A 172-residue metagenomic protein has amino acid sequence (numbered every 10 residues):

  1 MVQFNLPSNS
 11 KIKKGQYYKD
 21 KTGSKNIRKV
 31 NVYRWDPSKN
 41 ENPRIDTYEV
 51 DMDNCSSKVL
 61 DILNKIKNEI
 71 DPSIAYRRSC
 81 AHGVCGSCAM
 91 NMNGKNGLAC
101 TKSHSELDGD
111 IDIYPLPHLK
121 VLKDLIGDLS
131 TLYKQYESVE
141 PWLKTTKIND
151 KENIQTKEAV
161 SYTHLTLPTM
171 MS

Functional and structural regions predicted by a protein language model:
M1-S73, S105-V160: Iron-sulfur (Fe-S) cluster-binding modules
A75-S105, L165: Local cysteine-cluster metal-coordination motifs and their immediate loop/turn environment, predominantly Fe-S cluster
T163-T169: Conserved small/polar residues in nucleotide/adenosyl-binding loops
